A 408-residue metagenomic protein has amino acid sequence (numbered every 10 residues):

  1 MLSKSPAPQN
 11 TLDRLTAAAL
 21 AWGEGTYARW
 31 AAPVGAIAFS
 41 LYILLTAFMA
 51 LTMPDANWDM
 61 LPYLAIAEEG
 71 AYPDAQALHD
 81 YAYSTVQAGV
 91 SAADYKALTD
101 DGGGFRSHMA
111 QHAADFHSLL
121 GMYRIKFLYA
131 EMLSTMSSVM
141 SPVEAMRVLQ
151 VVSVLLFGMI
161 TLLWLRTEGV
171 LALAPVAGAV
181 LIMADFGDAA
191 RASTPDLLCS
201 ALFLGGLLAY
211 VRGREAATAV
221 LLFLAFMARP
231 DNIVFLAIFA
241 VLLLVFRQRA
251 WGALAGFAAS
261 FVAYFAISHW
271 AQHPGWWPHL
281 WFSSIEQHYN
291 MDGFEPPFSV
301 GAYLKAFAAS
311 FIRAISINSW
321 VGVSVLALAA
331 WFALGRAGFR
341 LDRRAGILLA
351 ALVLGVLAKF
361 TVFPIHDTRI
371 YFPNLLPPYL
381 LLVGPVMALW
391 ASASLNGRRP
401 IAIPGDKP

Functional and structural regions predicted by a protein language model:
R14-L15, V234-F261, R336: Perimembrane helix-loop-helix junctions
P73-M122: Interfacial juxtamembrane loops and adjacent helix segments that form the catalytic/substrate-binding surfaces
D115-F127, E131, V139-L156: Loop-to-helix entry region of an early transmembrane alpha helix in multi-pass inner-membrane enzymes
E144-A145, T161-M183, A201: Transmembrane-helix signature of polytopic, membrane-embedded enzymes that assemble or transfer cell-envelope glycans
I160, V180, L198-A217, P377-L381: Specific aromatic-rich, kink-prone transmembrane helix
T167, R247-L254, A329-A350: Membrane-interface helix-loop-helix junctions at transmembrane boundaries of multi-pass membrane enzymes, predominantly
L204-G206, A216-P230, L236-L244, A259: Membrane-interface alpha helices of multi-pass inner-membrane proteins
R313-R343, G355: Hydrophobic, aromatic-rich transmembrane alpha-helices and their immediate juxtamembrane boundary segments
